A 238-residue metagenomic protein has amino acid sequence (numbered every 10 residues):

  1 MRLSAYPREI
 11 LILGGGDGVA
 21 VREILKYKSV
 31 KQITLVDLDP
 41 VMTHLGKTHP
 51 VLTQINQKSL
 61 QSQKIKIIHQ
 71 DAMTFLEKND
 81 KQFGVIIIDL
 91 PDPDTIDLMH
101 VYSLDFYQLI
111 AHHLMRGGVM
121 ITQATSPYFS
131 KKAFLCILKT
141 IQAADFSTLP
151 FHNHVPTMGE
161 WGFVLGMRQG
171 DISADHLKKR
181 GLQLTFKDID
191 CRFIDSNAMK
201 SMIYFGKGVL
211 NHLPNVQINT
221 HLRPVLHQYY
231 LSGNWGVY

Functional and structural regions predicted by a protein language model:
M1-T122, Y128-I137, Q142-A144, T157: The AdoMet/dcAdoMet-binding core of the Class I SAM-like
R2, S147-Y238: Soluble small-group transferase modules, centered on the S-adenosyl donor enzyme superfamily
